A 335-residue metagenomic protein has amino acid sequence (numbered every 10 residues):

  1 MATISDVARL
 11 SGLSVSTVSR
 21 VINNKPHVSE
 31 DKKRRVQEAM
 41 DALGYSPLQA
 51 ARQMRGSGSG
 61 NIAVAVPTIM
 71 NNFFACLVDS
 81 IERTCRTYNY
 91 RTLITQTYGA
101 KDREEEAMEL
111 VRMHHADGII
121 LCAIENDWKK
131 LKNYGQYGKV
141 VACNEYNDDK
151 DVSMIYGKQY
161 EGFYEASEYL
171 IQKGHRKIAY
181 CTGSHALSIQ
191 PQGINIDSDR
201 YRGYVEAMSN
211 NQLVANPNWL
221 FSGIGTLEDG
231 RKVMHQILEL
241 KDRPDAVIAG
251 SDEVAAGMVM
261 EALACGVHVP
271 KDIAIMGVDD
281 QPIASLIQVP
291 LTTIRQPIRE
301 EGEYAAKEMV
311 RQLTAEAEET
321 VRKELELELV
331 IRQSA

Functional and structural regions predicted by a protein language model:
M1-S59: N-terminal helix-turn-helix DNA-binding module of bacterial transcription factors
M1-T3, D41-D79, T87-Y88, Y98 (+1 more regions): N-terminal helix-turn-helix/winged-helix DNA-binding helices and compositionally similar short basic alpha-helical
T17-R20, R55-M70, K177-Q190: Short beta-strand segments enriched in small/hydrophobic residues
P67-C76, T95-D102, I155-E165, C181-S209 (+5 more regions): Hinge/beta->alpha junction and helix N-cap segments in small-molecule ligand-binding domains
H115-C122, A179-T182, L220, K241-S251 (+1 more regions): Periplasmic-binding protein-like
C122-E165, G183-L187, E253, D279-L291: Flexible loop/hinge segments that line or gate small-molecule binding clefts
K177, A215-N218, V269-A274: Short acidic capping loops at alpha-helix termini that bridge into adjacent secondary structure
H235-A335: Flexible loop/turn connectors
